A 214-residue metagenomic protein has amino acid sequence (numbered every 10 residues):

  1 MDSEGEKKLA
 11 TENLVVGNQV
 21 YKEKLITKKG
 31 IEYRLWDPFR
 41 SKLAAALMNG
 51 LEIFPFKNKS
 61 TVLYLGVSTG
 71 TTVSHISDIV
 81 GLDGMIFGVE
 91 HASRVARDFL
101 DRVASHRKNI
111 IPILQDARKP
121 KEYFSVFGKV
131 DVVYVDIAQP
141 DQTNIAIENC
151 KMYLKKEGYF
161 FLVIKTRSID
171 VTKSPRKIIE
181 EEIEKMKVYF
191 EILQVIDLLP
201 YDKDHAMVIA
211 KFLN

Functional and structural regions predicted by a protein language model:
M1-Y33: N-terminal auxiliary segments of SAM/dcSAM-dependent transferases
V16-E23, D37-T61: Conserved alpha-helix/loop element of class I SAM-dependent methyltransferases that forms part of the SAM/SAH-binding
L47, V133, A210: Residue-level signature of catalytic and energy-coupling elements of molecular machines, predominantly ATP/GTP-dependent
K57, V80-G81, Y153-E157: Helix-to-beta-strand junctions that scaffold the AdoMet/dcAdoMet cofactor pocket in Class I SAM-dependent enzymes
K57-G70, I86-F87: Conserved class I S-adenosyl-L-methionine
S68-L82: Conserved SAM-binding loop of SAM-dependent methyltransferases across substrates and taxa, primarily the Class I
F87-Q142: S-adenosyl-L-methionine
V95-D98, N144-N214: C-terminal substrate-binding/active-site "lid" region of AdoMet-derived donor-dependent transferases
